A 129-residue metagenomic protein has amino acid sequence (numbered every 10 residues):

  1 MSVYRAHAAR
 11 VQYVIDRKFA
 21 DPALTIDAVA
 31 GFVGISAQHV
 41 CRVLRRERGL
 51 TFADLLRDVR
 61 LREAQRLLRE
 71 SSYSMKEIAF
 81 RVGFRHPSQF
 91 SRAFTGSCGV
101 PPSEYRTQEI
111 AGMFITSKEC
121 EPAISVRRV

Functional and structural regions predicted by a protein language model:
M1-F32, R46: Membrane-proximal linker segments that couple transmembrane helices to downstream signaling/catalytic modules
S2, D21, T51, E104-T107: Serine/threonine-rich low-complexity intrinsically disordered regions
Y13, R17, R46-R85, T107-V129: Terminal helix-turn-helix DNA-binding modules in bacterial transcription factors
A20, R69, V100-S103: Residues in soluble alpha-helical coiled-coils and helical-bundle/repeat scaffolds
I26-L56, A79-E104: Basic/polar phosphate-binding segments, predominantly the helix-turn-helix DNA-binding elements of transcriptional
